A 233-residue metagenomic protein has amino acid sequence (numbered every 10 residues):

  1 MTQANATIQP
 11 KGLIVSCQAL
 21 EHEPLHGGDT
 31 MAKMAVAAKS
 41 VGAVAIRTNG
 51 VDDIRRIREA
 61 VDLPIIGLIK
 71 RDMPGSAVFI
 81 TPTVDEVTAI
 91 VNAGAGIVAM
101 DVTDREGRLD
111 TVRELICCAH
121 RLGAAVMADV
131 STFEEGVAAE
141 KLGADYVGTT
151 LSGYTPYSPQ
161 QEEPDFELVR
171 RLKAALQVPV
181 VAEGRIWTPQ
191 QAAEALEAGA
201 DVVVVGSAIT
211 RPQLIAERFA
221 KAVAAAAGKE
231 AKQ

Functional and structural regions predicted by a protein language model:
M1-A6, L20-L25, D29, F166-Q233: Alpha/beta catalytic cores of nucleotide-metabolism and tRNA/nucleoside-modifying enzymes
M1-T88, N92, V126, E134-L142 (+1 more regions): Conserved N-terminal beta1-alpha1 strand-loop-helix module at the mouth
Q18-L20, I69-M73, A93-E106, Y146-P159 (+1 more regions): Glycine-rich phosphate-binding active-site loops on the catalytic face of alpha/beta enzymes
P24-G28, R47-I66, A77-D85, V102-A119 (+4 more regions): Active-site-adjacent beta->alpha loops and helix N-cap segments on the catalytic face of soluble alpha/beta enzymes
G42, V61-I65, A93-G96, H120-G123 (+4 more regions): Glycine-enriched alpha-helix->loop->beta-strand junction motifs that scaffold or abut catalytic
I46-R47, M127-A128, G148, V204: Short hydrophobic alpha-helical runs that function as membrane-insertion/retention elements
